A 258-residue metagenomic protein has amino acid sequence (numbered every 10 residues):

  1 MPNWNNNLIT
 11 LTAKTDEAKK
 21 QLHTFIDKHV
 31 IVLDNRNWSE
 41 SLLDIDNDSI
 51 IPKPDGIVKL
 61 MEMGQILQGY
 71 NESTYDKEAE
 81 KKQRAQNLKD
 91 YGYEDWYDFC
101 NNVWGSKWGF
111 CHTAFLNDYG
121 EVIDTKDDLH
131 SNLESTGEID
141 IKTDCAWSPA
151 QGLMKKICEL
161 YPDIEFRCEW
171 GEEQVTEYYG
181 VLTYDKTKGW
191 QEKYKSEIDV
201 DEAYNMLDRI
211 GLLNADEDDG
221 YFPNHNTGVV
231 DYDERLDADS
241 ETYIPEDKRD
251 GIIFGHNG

Functional and structural regions predicted by a protein language model:
M1-G258: Intrinsic low-complexity, intrinsically disordered or marginally ordered coil/linker segments
